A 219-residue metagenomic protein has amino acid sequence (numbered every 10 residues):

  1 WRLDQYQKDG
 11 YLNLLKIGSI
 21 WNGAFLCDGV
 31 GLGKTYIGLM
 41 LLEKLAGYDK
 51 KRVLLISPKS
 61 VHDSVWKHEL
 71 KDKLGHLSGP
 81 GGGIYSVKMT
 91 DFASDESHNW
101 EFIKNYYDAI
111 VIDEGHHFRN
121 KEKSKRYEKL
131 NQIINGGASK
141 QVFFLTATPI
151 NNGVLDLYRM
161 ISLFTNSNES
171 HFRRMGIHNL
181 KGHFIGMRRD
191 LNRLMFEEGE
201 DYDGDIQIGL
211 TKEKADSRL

Functional and structural regions predicted by a protein language model:
W1-F25: Conserved pre-motif I regulatory segment
L12-I17, T35-D49, Q132, S162-F164: Walker A/P-loop NTP-binding motif
W21-M40: Walker A/P-loop
G23-C27, L54, F143-F144: Short hydrophobic/aromatic beta-strand immediately N-terminal to the Walker A/P-loop
L32, H117-N120, I150-N151: Residues immediately C-terminal
T35-M40, D49-D72, P149-L157: Conserved Walker A/P-loop ATP-binding site and its immediately adjacent core in helicase/helicase-like ATPase domains
K50, A109, E128-L219: Conserved P-loop NTPase motor "coupling/switch" region that bridges the ATPase
I84-G136: Conserved RecA-like ASCE ATPase "motif II neighborhood" in helicase/translocase motors
